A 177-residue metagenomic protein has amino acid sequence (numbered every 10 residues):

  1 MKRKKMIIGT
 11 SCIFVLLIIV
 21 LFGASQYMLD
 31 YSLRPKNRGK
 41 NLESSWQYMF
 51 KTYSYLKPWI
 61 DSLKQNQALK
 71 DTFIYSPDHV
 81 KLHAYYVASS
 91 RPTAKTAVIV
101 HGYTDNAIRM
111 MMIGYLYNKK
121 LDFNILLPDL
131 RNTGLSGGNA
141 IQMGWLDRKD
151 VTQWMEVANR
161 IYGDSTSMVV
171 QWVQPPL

Functional and structural regions predicted by a protein language model:
M1-I18: N-terminal Sec-pathway targeting helices
L16-F73: An N-terminal hydrophobic leader/cap segment in hydrolases
D71, P77-A88: A short loop-to-beta-strand scaffold at the N-terminal edge of the catalytic core in hydrolase folds
A94-G102: Short beta-strand element of the alpha/beta-hydrolase
Y103-Y117: The serine-hydrolase catalytic nucleophile loop
G114-G137: Conserved alpha/beta-hydrolase
I141-Y162: Alpha/beta-hydrolase active-site loop
Y162-P175: Alpha/beta-hydrolase fold nucleophile elbow
